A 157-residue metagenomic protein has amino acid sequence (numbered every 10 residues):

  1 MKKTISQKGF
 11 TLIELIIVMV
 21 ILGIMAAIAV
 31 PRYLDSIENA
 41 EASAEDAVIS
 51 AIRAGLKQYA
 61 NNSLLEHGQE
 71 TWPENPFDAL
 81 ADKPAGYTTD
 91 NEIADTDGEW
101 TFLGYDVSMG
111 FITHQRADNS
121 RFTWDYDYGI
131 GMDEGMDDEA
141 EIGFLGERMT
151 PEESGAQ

Functional and structural regions predicted by a protein language model:
M1-F10: N-terminal leader/signal peptides at the extreme start of proteins
Q7, I21-I24, R53: Short glycine/serine/threonine-biased micro-segments
I16-R32: Alpha-helical hydrophobic helix detector
E38-E66: Membrane-proximal N-terminal amphipathic helix
N61-F122: Extracellular/periplasmic head regions of type IV pilus-like filament subunits
F111-Q157: Short, surface-exposed interaction loops/tails
